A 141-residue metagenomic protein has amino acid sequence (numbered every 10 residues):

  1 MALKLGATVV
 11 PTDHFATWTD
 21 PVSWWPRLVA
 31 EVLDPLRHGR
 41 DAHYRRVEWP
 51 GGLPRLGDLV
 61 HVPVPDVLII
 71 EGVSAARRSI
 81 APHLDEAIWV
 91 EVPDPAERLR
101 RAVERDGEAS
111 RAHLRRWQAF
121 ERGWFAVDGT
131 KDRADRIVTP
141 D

Functional and structural regions predicted by a protein language model:
M1-K4: Glycine-rich phosphate-binding P-loop
A7-V9, A87-W89, I137: Conserved beta-strand scaffold positions in the cores of enzyme catalytic domains, especially in NTP/NDP-utilizing
T8-I70: Conserved nucleotide-sensing/catalytic segment adjacent to the nucleotide-binding pocket in NTP-handling enzymes
D13, D85, D135: Receiver (REC) domain switch/active-site residues of two-component response regulators
H14, V92, P140-D141: Active-site donor-binding loop signature of nucleotide-sugar glycosyltransferases
E31, P35, R101-E108: Conserved AAA+ ATPase "sensor/coupling" helix adjacent to the nucleotide-binding pocket
P54, D58-R105: ATP-dependent NMP and nucleoside kinases share a basic, alpha-helical "lid"
R77, G107-D141: Small-molecule kinase domains that catalyze NTP-dependent phosphoryl transfer to phosphate-bearing small molecules
